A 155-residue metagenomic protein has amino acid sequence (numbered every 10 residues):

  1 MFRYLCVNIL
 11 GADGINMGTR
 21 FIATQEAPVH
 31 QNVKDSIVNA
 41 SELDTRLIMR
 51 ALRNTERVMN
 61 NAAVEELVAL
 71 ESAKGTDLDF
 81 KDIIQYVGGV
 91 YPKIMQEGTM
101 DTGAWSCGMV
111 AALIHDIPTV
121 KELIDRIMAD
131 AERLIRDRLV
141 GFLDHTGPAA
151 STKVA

Functional and structural regions predicted by a protein language model:
F2-A155: Conserved active-site-proximal phosphate/metal-binding subdomains
